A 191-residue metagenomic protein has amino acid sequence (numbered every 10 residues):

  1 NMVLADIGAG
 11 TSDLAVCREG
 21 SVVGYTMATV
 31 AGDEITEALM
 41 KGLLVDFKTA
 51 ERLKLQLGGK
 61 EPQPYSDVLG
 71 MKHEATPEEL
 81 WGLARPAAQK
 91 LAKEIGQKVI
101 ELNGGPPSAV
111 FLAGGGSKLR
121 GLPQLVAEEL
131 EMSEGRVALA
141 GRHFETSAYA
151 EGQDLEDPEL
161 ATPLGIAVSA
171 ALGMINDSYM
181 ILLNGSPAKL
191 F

Functional and structural regions predicted by a protein language model:
N1-L4, V16-R18, G24-T29, I35-G42 (+2 more regions): Helical "lid/coupling" subdomains associated with nucleotide-phosphate turnover
A9-A15: Short glycine/serine/threonine-rich phosphate/pyrophosphate-binding segments that cradle anionic phosphate groups
L53-Q56: Short acidic/histidine-centered micro-motifs embedded in hydrophobic/aromatic stretches that mark compact functional
